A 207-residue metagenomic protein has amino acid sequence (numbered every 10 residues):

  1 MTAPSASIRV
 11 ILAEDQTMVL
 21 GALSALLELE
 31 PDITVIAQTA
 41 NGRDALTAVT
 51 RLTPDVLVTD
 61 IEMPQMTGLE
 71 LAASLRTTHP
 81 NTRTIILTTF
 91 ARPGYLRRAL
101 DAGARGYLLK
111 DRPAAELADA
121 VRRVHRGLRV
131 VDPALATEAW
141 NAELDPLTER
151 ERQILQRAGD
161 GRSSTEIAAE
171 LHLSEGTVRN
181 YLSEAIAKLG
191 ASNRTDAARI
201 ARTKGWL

Functional and structural regions predicted by a protein language model:
A6-V19, L23-L27: Conserved acidic segment of CheY-like receiver
D32-A40, A48, A191: Short hydrophobic/Thr-rich beta-strand motif most characteristic of the beta2 strand and flanking loop of CheY-like
N41-D44, T67-L71: Acidic catalytic/metal-coordinating carboxylates
L52-V58: Active-site beta3 strand of CheY-like receiver
D60, T88: Active-site residues of response regulator receiver
M63: Receiver (REC) domain active-site loop signature in two-component systems and cognate sites in sensor histidine kinases
G94-Q153, W206: Short, flexible helix-to-coil linker/hinge segments that flank and couple to helix-turn-helix
S163-D196: Recognition helix of helix-turn-helix DNA-binding domains
